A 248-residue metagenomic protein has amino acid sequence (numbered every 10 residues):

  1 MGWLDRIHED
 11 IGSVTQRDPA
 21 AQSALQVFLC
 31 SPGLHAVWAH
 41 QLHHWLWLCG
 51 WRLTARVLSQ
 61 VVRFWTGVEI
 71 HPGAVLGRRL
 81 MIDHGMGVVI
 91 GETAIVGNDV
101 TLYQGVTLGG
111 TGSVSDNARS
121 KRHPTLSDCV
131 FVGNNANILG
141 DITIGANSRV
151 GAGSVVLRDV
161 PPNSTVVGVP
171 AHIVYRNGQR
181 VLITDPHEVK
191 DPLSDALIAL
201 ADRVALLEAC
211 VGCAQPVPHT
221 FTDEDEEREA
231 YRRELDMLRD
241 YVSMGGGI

Functional and structural regions predicted by a protein language model:
M1-V61, V181-I248: Terminal amphipathic alpha-helical/low-complexity segments used for targeting or macromolecular assembly
P32-G33, W38-Q41, A74, L80 (+2 more regions): Solvent-exposed, flexible loop/coil residues
R63-V174: Structural signal for interior beta-strand "rungs" in well-ordered beta-sheet cores of soluble enzyme domains
H172, R176-I183: A structural signal for small-residue-enriched, beta-sheet-centric alpha/beta enzyme cores and oligomeric scaffold folds
